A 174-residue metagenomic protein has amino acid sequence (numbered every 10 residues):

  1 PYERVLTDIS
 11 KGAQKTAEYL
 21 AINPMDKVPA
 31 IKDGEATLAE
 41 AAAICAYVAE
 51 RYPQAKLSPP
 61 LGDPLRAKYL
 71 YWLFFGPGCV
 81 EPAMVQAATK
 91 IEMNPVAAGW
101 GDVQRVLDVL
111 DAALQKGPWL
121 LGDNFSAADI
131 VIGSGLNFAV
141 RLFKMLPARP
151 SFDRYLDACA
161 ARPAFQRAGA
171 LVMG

Functional and structural regions predicted by a protein language model:
P1-R105, D111: GST-like domain detector, emphasizing the conserved glutathione-binding G-site in the N-terminal thioredoxin-like
A43, S151, A164: Residue-level recognition of oxygen-bearing side chains
W72-A161: GST-like fold's C-terminal all-alpha helical module
L171-V172: Exported/periplasmic ABC-transporter solute-binding proteins
